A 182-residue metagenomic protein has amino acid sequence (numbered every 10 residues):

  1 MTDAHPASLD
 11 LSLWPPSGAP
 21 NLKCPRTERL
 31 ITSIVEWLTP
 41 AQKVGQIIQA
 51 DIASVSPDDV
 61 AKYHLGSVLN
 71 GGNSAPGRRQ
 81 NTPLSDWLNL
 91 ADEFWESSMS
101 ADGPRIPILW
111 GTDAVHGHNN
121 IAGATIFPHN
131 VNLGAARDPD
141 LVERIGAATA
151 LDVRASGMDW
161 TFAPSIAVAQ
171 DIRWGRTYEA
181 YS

Functional and structural regions predicted by a protein language model:
T2-S182: N-terminal beta-rich core of secreted/periplasmic extracellular enzymes
